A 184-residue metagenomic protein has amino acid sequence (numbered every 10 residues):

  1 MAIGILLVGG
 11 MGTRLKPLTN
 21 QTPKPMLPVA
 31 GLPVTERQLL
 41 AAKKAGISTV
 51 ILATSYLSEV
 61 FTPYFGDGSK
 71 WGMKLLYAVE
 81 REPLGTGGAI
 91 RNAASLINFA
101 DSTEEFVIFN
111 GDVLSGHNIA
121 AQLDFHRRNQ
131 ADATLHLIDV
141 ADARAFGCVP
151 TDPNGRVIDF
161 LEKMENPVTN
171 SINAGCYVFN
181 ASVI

Functional and structural regions predicted by a protein language model:
A2-L6, R14, P28, L32-N110 (+1 more regions): Conserved N-terminal catalytic core of the sugar/cofactor nucleotidyltransferase
G10, D112, D139: Active-site glycine-centered loops adjacent to acidic/histidine catalytic or metal-binding residues that shape
T13-R14, N129: Glycine-rich "HGGG/HGxG" loop immediately N-terminal to the catalytic nucleophile of the alpha/beta-hydrolase
P17-N20, K163: Conserved catalytic-core motifs of eukaryotic protein kinase domains, centered on the activation segment
N20, S69, A100-D101, R127 (+1 more regions): Short, flexible hinge/linker loops that cap or flank conserved catalytic cores
N20, V29-L32, Y177: Short, conserved loop/turn and helix-capping segments at secondary-structure boundaries that abut family-defining
G116-V183: Conserved core of the sugar-phosphate nucleotidyltransferase
